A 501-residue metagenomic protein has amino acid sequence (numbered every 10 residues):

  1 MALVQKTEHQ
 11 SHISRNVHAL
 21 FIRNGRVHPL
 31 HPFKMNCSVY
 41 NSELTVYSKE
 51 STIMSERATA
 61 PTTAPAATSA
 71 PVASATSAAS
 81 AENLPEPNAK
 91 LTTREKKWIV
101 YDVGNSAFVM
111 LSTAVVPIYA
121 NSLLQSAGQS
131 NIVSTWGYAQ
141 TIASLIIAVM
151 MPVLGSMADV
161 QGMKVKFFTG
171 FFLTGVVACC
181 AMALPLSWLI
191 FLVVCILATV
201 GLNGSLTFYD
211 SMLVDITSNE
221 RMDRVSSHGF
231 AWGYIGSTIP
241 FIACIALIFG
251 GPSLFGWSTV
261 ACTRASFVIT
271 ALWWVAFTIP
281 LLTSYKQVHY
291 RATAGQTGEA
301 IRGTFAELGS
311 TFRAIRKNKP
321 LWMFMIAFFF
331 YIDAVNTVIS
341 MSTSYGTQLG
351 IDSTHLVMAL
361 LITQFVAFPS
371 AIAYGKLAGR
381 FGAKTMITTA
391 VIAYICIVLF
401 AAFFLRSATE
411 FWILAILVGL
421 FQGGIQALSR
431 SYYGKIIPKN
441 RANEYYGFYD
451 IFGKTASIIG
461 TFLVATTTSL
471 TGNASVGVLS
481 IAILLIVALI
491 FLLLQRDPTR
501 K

Functional and structural regions predicted by a protein language model:
S80-E95, K286-M325: Juxtamembrane intracellular "pre-TM" segments in multi-pass secondary transporters
P85-S144, P320-A359: Helix-loop boundary and gating motifs at the non-cytosolic
M150-G162, P369-A383: Helix-to-loop junctions at the C-terminal end of transmembrane segments in multipass secondary transporters
K166-C180, T385-F400: Structural signature of the two symmetry-related core transmembrane helices
A183-V194, F403-L414: Helix-loop junctions at membrane interfaces in 12-TM secondary transporters
G204-T217, G424-I437: Intracellular juxtamembrane helix-capping segments at the cytosolic ends of symmetry-related transmembrane helices
I248-L272, T466-L485: A membrane-interface helix-boundary motif in multi-pass transporters
W273-S284, L479-K501: Multi-pass alpha-helical transporter architecture, strongest for 12-TM Major Facilitator/SLC carriers used
